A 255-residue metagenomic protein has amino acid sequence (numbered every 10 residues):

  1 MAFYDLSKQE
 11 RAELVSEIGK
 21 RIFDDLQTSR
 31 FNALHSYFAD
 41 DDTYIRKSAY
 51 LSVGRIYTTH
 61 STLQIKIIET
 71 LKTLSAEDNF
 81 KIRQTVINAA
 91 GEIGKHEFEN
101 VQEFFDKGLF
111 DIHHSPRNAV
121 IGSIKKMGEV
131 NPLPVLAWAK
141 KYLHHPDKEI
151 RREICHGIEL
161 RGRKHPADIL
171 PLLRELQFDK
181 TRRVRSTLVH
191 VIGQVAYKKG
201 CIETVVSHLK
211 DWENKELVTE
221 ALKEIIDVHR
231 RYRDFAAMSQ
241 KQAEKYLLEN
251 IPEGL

Functional and structural regions predicted by a protein language model:
A2-D25, K47-S61, R83-H96, S115-V130 (+3 more regions): Structural detector for internal amphipathic alpha-helices that build alpha-solenoid repeat scaffolds
S7, D41-T43, D78-N79, I112-H113 (+3 more regions): Short inter-helical turns and helix N-cap capping residues of alpha-solenoid HEAT/ARM repeat scaffolds
D25-Y37, T58-L74, K95-G108, V130-Y142 (+3 more regions): Amphipathic alpha-helical scaffolding segments comprising HEAT/armadillo-like alpha-solenoid repeats
A33-V53: Short, contiguous, helix-prone interaction/anchoring segments in small proteins
D40, H156, H165, G254-L255: N-terminal secretory/membrane-targeting helices
Y44, K81, N100, S115 (+5 more regions): Structural detector for tandem alpha-solenoid helical repeats, activating at a conserved register within the helical
K141-L143, K148-E159, L170-E175, R182-R183: Extended, charged alpha-helical interaction scaffolds
E213-L255: Eukaryotic acidic, Ser/Thr-rich intrinsically disordered low-complexity regions
